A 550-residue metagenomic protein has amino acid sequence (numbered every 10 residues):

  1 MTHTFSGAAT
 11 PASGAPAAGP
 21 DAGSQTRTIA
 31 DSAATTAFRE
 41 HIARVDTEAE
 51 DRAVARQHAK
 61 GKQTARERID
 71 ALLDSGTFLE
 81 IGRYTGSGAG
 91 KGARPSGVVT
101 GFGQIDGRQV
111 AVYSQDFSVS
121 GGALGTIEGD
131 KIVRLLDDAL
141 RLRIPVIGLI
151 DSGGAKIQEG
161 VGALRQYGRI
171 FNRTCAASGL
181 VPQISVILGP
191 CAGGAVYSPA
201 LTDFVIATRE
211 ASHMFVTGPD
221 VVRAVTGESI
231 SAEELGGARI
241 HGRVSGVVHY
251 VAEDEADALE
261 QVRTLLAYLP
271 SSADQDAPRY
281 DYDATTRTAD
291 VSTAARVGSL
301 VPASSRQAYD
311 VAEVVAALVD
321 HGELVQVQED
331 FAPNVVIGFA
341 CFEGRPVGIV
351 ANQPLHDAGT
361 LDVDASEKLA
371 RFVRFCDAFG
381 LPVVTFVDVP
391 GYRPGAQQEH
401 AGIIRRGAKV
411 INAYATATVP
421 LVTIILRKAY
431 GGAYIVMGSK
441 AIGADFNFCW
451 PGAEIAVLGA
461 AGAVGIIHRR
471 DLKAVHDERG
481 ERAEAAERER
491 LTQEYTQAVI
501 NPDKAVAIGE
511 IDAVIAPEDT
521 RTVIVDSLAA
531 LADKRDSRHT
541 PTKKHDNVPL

Functional and structural regions predicted by a protein language model:
T2-L550: Ligand-binding clefts of soluble mixed alpha/beta catalytic domains
